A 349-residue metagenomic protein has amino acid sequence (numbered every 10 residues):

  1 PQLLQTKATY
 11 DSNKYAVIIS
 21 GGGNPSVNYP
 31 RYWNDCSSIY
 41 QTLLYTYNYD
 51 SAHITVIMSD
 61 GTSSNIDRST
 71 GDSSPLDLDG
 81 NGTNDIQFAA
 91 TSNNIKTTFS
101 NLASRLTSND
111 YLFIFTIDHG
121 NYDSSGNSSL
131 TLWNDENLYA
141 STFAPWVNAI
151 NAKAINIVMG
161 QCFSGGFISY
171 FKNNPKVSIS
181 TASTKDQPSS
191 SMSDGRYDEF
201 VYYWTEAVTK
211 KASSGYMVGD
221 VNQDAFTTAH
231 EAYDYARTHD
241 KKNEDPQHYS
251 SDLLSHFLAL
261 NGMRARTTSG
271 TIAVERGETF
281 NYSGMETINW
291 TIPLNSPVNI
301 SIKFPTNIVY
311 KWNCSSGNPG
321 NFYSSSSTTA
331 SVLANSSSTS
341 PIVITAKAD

Functional and structural regions predicted by a protein language model:
P1-D110, R264: Boundary/activation segment at the start of structured domains
G22-S26, D60-S64, D118-S124, D135-N137 (+3 more regions): Solvent-exposed loop/turn segments at secondary-structure junctions within structured extracellular/periplasmic domains
N28, Y32, R68-I86, S128 (+5 more regions): Acidic, glycine-anchored loop motifs typical of Ca2+
S37, I155-S251: Active-site-proximal C-terminal subdomain of hydrolase catalytic domains
S73, D77-T83, Q87-A90, R105-T107 (+1 more regions): A short, glycine/acidic-enriched catalytic loop
G262-T291, P319-F322: Short, compositionally biased P/S/T/A/G/V-rich stretches that sit at domain boundaries
N307-S327: Low-complexity "stalk/linker" and mucin-like segments enriched in Ser/Thr/Pro/Ala/Gly
T328-I342: Solvent-exposed segments in extracellular or luminal domains encompassing
